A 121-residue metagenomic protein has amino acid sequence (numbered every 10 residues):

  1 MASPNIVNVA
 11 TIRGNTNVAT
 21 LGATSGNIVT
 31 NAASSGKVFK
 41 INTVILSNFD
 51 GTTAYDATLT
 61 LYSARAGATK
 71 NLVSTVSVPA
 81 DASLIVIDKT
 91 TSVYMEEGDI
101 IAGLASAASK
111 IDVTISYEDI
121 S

Functional and structural regions predicted by a protein language model:
M1-K37, R65, L104-S121: C-terminal interaction-tip segments
S25, K37-T43, Y94-E97: Short, solvent-exposed loop/turn segments enriched in Ser/Thr/Gly
N42, T53-A57, S109-V113: Short beta-strand/loop motifs in extracellular/secreted proteins, especially within beta-sandwich accessory domains
L46-T52, S106: Short solvent-exposed strand-capping/beta-turn motif centered on an Asx-Ser/Thr pair
G51-T75: Short, surface-exposed beta-strand/strand-loop-strand elements in extracellular ectodomains
V76-L84: Short proline/glycine- and polar residue-rich coil/turn motifs
L84-T91: Exposed aromatic-hydrophobic patches
S92-A107: Noncatalytic modules at the cell exterior or secretory-pathway interfaces, chiefly beta-strand-rich lectin/adhesion
